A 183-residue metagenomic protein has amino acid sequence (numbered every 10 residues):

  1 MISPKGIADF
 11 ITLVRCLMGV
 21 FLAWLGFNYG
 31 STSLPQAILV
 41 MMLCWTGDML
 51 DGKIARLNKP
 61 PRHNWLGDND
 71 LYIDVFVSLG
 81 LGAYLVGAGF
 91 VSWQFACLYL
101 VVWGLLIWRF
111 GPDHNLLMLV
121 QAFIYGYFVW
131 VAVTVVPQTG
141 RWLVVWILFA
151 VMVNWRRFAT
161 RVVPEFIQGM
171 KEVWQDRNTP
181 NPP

Functional and structural regions predicted by a protein language model:
I2-K5, I38, L105-P183: C-terminal membrane-associated helical module and adjoining short loops/tails
K5, M18-V20, W93-F95: Multi-pass alpha-helical transmembrane bundle typical of ion/small-solute transporters and intramembrane aspartyl
G6, T12, W45-M49, G67 (+3 more regions): Hydrophobic transmembrane-helix microenvironments that flank and shape a buried ionizable site
D9-W65: Membrane-embedded alpha-helical segments that form the functional core of polytopic membrane enzymes, especially those
I11, L57-R109: Multi-pass membrane catalytic core of lipid/isoprenoid biosynthesis enzymes
V14-F21, L71-Y84, L98-W103, V120-V131 (+1 more regions): Core segments of transmembrane alpha-helices that mediate helix-helix packing or line hydrophobic substrate/ligand
N28-S33, V86-Q94, V133-W142: Transmembrane helix interruption/hinge and helix-loop junction motifs
